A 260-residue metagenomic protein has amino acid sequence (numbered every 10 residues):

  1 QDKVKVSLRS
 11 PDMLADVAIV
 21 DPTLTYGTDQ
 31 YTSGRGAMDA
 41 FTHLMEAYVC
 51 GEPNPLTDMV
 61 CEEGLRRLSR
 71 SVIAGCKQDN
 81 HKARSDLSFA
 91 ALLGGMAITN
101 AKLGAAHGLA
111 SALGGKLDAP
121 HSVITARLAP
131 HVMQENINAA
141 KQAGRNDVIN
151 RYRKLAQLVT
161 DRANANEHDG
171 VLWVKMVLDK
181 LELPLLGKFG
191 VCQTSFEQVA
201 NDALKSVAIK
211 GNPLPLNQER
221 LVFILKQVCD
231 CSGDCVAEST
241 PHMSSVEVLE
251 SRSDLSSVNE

Functional and structural regions predicted by a protein language model:
Q1-P53, D147-K154, K180: A glycine/threonine-rich phosphate-anchoring loop and its flanking beta-alpha core in nucleotide/phosphate-binding
Q30-L93, A97: C-terminal and late-domain segments of enzyme folds
F41-M45, L87-G95, A129-V132, V174 (+3 more regions): Short alpha-helical scaffolding segments that buttress acidic/His motifs in well-ordered protein cores
G51-V60, G75-D86, A101-A106, Q142-N146 (+5 more regions): Flexible, glycine/charged-enriched surface loops at secondary-structure junctions
L92-T125, S206-A208: Glycine-rich phosphate/pyrophosphate-binding beta-alpha loops
K116-S195: Gly/Pro-rich interdomain helix-loop hinge
S195-D254, E260: Short, amphipathic C-terminal "tail helix"
